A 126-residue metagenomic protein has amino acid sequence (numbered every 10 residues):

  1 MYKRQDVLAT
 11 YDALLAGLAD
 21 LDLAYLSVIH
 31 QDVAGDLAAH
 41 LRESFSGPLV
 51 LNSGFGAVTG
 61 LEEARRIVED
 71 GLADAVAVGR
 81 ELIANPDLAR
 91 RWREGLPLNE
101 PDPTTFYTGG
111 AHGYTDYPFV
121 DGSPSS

Functional and structural regions predicted by a protein language model:
M1-S126: Flavin-dependent oxidoreductase catalytic cores
